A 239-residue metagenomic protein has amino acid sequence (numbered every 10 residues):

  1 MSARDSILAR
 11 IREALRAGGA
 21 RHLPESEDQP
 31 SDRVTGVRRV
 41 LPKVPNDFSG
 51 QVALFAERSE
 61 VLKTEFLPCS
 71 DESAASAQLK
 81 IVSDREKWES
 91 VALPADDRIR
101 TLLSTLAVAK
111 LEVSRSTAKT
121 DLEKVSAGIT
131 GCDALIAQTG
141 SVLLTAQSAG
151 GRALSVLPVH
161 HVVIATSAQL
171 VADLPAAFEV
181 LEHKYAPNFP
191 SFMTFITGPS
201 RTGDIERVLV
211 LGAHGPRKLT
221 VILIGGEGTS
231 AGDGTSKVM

Functional and structural regions predicted by a protein language model:
M1-M239: The feature marks the mature, well-folded catalytic cores of soluble enzymes
